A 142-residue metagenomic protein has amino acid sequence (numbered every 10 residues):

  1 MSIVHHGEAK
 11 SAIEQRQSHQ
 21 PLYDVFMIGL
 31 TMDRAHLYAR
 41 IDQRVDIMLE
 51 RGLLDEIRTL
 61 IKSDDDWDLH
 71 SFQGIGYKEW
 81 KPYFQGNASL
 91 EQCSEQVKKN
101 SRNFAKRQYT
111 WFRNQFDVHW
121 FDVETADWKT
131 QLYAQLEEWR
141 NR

Functional and structural regions predicted by a protein language model:
M1-R142: Phosphate/pyrophosphate-binding catalytic cores of soluble transferases and nucleic-acid-acting enzymes
